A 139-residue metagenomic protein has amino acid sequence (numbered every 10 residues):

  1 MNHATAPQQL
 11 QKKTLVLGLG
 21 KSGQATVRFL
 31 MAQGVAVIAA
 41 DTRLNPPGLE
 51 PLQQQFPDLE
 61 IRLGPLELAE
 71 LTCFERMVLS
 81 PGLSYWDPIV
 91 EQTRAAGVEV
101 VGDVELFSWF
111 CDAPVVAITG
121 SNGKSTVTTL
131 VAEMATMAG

Functional and structural regions predicted by a protein language model:
M1-T14, T42, F56-D58: Conserved catalytic and cofactor-binding micro-motifs that handle phosphate-bearing ligands or nucleotide cofactors
K12, M31-A32, A69-T72, P81-G139: Phosphate-binding loop of NTP-binding sites
K13-R28: Glycine-rich adenosine-cofactor-binding loop
L17, M77-S80: Redox-cofactor binding/interface segments in oxidoreductases and associated redox assembly factors
Q33-L52: NAD(P)-binding Rossmann-fold cofactor-contacting core
A39-D41, R62-L63, L79, E99-D103: General beta-strand structural signal in soluble alpha/beta enzymes
G48-F56, P88-T93: Short, aromatic/basic amphipathic alpha-helical patches
Q54-A69: Glycine-rich, highly charged phosphate/nucleotide-binding loops
